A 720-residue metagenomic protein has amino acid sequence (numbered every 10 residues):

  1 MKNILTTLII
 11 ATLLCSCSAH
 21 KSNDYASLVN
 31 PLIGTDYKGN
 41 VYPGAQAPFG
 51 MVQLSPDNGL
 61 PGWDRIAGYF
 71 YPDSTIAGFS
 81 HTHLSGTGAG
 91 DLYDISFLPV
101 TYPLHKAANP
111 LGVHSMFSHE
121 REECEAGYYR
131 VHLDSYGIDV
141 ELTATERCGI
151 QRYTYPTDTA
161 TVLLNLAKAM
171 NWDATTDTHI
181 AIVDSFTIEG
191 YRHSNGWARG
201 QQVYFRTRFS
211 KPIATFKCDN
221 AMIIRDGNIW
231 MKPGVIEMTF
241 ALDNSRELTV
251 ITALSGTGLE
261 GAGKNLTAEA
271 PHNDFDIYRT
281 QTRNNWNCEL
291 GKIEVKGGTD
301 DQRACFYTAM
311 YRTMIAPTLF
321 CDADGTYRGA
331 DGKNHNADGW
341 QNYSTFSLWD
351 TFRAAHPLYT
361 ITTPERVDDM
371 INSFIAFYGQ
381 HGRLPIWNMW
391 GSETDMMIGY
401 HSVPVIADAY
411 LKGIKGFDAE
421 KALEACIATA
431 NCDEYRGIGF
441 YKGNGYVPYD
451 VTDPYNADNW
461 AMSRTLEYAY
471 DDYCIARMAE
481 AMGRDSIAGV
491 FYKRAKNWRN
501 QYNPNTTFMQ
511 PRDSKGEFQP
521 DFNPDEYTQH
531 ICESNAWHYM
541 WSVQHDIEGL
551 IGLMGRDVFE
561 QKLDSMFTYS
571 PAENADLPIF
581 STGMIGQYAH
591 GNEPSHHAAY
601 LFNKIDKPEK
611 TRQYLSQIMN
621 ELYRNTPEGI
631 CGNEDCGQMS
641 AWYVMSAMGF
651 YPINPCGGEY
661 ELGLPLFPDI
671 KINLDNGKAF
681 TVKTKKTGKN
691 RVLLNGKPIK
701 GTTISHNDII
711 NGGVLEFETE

Functional and structural regions predicted by a protein language model:
K2-I10: Sec-dependent signal peptide recognition, specifically the positively charged N-region followed immediately by
C15-S16: C-terminal motif of bacterial Sec signal peptides marking the signal peptidase cleavage site
H20-H356, T360-P404, Y410-L466, C474-N500 (+8 more regions): Accessory carbohydrate-recognition regions in carbohydrate-active enzymes
D471: ATP-dependent phospho-/nucleotidyl transfer catalytic cores
